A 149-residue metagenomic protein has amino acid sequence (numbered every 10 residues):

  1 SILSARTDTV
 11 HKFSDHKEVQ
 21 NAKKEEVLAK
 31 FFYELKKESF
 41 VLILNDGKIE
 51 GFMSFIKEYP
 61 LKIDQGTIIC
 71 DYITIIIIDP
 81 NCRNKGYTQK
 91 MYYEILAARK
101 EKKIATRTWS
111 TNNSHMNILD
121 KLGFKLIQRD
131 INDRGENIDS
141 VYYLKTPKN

Functional and structural regions predicted by a protein language model:
L3-S4, S14-L44: Active-site rim helix/loop that mediates acceptor-substrate recognition in acyltransferases
E38-L42, F52, I75, A105 (+1 more regions): Short hydrophobic/aromatic beta-strand element in the GNAT-like acyltransferase core that lines or flanks the acyl-donor
L42, K48-Y59, Y72-I77: Conserved beta-strand in the GNAT
I73-R83, T108-W109: A short, internal acetyl-CoA/4′-phosphopantetheine-binding micro-motif in the GNAT/acyltransferase core
I78, N84-A97, N117, K121: Conserved acetyl-CoA-binding loop-helix of GNAT-fold acetyltransferases
R99-S110: Conserved GNAT acetyl-CoA-binding A-motif
S110-R129, E136-I138: Conserved active-site alpha-helix within GNAT-family acetyltransferase domains
R129-N149: C-terminal "cap" of GNAT-fold acetyltransferases
